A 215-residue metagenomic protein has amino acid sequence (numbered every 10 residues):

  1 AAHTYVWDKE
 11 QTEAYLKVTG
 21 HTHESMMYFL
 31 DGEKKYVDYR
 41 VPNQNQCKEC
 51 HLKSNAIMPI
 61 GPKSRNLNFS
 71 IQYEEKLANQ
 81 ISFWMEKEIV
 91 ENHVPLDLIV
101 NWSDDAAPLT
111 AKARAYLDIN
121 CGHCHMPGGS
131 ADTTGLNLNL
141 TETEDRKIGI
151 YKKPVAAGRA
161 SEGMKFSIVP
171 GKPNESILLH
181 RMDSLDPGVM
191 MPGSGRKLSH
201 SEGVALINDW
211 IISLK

Functional and structural regions predicted by a protein language model:
A1-K215: Sequence context surrounding c-type heme c attachment/ligation sites in exported
